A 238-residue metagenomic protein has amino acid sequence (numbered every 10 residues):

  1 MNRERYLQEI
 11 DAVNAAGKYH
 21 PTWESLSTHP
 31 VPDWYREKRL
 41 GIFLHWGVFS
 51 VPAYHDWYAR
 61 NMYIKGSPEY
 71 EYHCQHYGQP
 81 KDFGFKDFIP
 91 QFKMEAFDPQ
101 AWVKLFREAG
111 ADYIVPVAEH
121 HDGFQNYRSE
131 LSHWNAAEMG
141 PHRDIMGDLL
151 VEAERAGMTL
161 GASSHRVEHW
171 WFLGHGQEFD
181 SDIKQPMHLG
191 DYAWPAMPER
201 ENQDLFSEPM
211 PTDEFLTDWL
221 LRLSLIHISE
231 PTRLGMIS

Functional and structural regions predicted by a protein language model:
N2-F124: N-terminal structural segment of carbohydrate-active enzymes
R3-E9, P80, L173-L225: Formylglycine-dependent
V13-P21, K81-D98, R128-D144, N202-D218 (+1 more regions): The substrate-binding groove and active-site-proximal loops of carbohydrate-active enzymes, especially glycoside
K38, D98-L105, A109-G110, I145 (+2 more regions): Alpha-helical packing segments of well-folded alpha/beta enzyme cores
V48, P52-P68, Q125-P141, R166-D204: Aromatic- and acidic-residue-enriched segments that line the glycan-binding/catalytic groove of carbohydrate-active
R107, H121-T159: Aromatic-lined substrate-binding rim segments of carbohydrate-active enzymes
G161-S163: Structural detector of well-ordered beta-strand residues that form the stable sheet scaffold of enzyme domains
I226-S238: Residue-level detector of conserved catalytic or cofactor/ligand-binding positions in enzyme active sites
